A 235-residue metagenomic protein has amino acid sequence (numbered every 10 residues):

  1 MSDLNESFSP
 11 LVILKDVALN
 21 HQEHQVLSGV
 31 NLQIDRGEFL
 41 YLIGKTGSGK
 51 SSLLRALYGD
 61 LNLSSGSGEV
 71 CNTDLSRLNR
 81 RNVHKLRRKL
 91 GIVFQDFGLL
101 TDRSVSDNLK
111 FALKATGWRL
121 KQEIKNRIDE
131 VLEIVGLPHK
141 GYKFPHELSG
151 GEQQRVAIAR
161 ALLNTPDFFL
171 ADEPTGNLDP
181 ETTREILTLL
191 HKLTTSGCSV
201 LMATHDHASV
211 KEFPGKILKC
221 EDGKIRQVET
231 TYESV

Functional and structural regions predicted by a protein language model:
Y58: Helix-to-loop junction immediately C-terminal to a conserved catalytic motif
G66-D74: Conserved ABC transporter NBD signature motif
L75-G91, T195: ABC ATPase NBD coupling module
F144-L148, E152: Conserved ABC ATPase signature
L163-D167: A short, proline-enriched helix->beta-strand linker immediately N-terminal to the Walker B motif in ABC-type P-loop
F169-D172: Catalytic Walker B motif of ABC-type/P-loop ATPase nucleotide-binding domains
P180-T182: Helix N-cap at the start of a conserved alpha-helix in ABC-type nucleotide-binding domains
